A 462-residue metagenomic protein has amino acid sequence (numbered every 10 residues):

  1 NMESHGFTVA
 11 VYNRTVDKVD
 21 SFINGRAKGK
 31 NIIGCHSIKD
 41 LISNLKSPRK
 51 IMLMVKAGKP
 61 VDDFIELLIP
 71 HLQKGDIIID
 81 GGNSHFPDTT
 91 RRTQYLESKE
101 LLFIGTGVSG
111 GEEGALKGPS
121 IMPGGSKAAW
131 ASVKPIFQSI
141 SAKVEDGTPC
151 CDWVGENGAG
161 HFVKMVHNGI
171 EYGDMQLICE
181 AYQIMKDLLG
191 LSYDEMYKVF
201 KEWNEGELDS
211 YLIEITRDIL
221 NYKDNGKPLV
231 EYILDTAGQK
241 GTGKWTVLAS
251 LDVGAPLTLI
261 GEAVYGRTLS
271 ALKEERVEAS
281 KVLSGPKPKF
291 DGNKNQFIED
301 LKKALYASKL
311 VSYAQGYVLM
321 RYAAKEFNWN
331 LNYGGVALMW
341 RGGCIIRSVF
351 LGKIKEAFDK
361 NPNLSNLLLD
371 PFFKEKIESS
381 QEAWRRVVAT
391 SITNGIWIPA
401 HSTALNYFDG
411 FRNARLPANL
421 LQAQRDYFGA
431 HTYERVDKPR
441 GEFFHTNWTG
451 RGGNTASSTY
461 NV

Functional and structural regions predicted by a protein language model:
N1-K50, H71-G75, G111-K117: NAD(P)+-binding Rossmann beta1-loop-alpha1 motif at the extreme N-terminus of oxidoreductases
V9, G34, L102-I104, L257 (+1 more regions): Hydrophobic beta-strand scaffold residues
G34-I104: Rossmann-fold NAD(P) dinucleotide-binding segment
V61-F64, I79, H85-Y197, E205-P228 (+2 more regions): Rossmann-fold dinucleotide-binding core
H161, K186, L191, K198 (+2 more regions): Interdomain hinge/lid region at the active-site interface of Rossmann-like NAD(P)-dependent oxidoreductases
E202-W203, A324-D359: Small-residue-rich helix-loop
E378, A383-V462: C-terminal amphipathic alpha-helical interaction region
